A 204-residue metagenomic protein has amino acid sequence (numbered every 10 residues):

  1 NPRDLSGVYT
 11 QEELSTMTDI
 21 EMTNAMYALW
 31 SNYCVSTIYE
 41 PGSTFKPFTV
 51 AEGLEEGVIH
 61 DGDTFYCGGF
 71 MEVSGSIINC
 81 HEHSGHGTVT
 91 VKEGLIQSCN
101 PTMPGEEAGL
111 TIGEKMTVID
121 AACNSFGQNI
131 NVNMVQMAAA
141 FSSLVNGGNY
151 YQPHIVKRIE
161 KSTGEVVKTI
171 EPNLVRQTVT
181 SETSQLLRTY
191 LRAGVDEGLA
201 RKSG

Functional and structural regions predicted by a protein language model:
N1-T44, F48-G204: Beta-lactam-recognizing serine transpeptidase/beta-lactamase-like catalytic domain environment
